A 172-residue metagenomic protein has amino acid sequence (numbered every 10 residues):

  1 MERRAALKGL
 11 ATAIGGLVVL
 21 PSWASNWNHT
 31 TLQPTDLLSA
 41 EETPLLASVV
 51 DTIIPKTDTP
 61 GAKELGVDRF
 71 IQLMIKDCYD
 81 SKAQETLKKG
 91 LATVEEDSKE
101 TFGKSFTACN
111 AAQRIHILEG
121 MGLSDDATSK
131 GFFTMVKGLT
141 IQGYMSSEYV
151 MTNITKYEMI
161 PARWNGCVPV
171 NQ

Functional and structural regions predicted by a protein language model:
M1, A5, V18-I53: C-terminal segment of N-terminal export signals and the immediately downstream linker at the start of the mature
L10-G15: Sec-dependent signal peptide hydrophobic core
S22-W27, A62-D68: Short alpha-helical hairpin
L32-L37, I54-P55, C78-L87: A ubiquitous short alpha-helical element
P44-S48, G66-Q172: Mature-region segments of soluble proteins
V49-E64: Post-signal-peptide N-terminal segment of Sec-exported extracytoplasmic proteins
